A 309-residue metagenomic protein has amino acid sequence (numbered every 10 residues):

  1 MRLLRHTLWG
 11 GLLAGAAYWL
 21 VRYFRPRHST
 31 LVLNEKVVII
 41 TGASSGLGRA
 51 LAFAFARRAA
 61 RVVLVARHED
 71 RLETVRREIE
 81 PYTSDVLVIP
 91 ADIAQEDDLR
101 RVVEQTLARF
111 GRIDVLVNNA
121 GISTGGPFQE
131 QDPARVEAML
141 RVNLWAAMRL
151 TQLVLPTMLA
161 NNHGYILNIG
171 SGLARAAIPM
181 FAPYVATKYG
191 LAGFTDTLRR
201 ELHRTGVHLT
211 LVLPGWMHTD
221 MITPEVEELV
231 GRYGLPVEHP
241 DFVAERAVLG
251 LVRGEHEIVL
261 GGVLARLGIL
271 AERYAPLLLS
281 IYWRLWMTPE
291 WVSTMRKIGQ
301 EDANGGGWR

Functional and structural regions predicted by a protein language model:
S44-S45: Conserved glycine-rich cofactor-binding loop
R58-T74: Conserved glycine-rich Rossmann-like NAD(P)H-binding loop of the short-chain dehydrogenase/reductase
E69-D70, A91-R101, P133: The beta1-alpha1 cofactor-binding region of Rossmann-like NAD(H)/NADP(H)-dependent oxidoreductases
P127-F128, D132-E137: Substrate-binding pocket helix/loop in short-chain dehydrogenase/reductase
T151, T187: Active-site helix of classical SDR
S171: Residue(s) in the substrate-gating loop at a strand-loop-helix junction that position the organic substrate next
L211, G231-I269: C-terminal helical subdomain
